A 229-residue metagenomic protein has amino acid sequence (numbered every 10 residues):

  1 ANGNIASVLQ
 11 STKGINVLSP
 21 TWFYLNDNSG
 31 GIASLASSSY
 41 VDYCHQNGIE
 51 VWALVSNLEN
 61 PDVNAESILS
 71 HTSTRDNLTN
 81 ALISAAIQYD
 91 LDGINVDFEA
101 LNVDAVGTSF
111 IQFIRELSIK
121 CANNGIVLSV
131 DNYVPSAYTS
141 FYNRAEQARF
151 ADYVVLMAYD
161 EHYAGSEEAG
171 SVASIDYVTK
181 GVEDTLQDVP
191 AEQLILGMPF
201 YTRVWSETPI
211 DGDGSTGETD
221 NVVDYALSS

Functional and structural regions predicted by a protein language model:
A1, N16-P20, V51-V55, I94-V96 (+3 more regions): Hydrophobic faces of well-ordered beta-strands that scaffold small-molecule active sites in alpha/beta enzyme cores
A1-A81: Glycan-recognition patch characteristic of GH18 chitinases/ENGases and related GlcNAc/peptidoglycan-binding proteins
A6-L9, A85-F98, G170-Y177, L196: Electropositive, surface-exposed helix/loop patches at the edges of structured domains that serve as adaptable
K13-V17, S70-F98, Y142-H162: Structural recognition of alpha->loop->beta junctions
D27-L35, N80, V103, G107-S228: Substrate-binding surface in catalytic domains of secreted glycosidases
N47, Y89, N123-I126: Helix C-cap/helix->beta junction micro-motif
S56-E66, I94, Y159-S166: Substrate-binding clefts and substrate-entry loops adjacent to catalytic sites of polymer-processing enzymes acting on
